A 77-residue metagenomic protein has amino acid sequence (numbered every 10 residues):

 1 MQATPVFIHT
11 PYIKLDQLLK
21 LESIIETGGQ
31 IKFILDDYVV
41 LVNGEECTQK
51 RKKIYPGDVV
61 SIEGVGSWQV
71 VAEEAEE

Functional and structural regions predicted by a protein language model:
M1-I13: A detector for short, charged/polar N-terminal pre-domain segments
A3-P5, D37, V59-I62: Low-complexity, intrinsically disordered short peptide segments enriched in small/polar/basic residues
T4, G29, E45, V65-S67: Intrinsically disordered, low-complexity regions
T4, Q17-L18, E74: Small beta-barrel nucleic-acid-binding modules, principally OB-folds
P11, Y38, G66: A generic "binding-loop/recognition-motif" signal
K14-P56: A basic, amphipathic helix-loop patch mediating RNA/tRNA/ribosome contacts
Q49-E77: C-terminal structural segments of small proteins and small subunits
